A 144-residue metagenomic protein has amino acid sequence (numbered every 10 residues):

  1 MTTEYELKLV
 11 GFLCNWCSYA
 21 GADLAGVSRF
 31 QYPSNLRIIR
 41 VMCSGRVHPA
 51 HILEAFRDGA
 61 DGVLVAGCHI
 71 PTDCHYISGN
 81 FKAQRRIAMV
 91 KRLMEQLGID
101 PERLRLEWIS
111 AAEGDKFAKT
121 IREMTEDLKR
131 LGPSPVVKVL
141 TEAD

Functional and structural regions predicted by a protein language model:
M1-D144: Iron-sulfur-associated redox domains of electron-transfer enzymes in respiratory and anaerobic energy metabolism
